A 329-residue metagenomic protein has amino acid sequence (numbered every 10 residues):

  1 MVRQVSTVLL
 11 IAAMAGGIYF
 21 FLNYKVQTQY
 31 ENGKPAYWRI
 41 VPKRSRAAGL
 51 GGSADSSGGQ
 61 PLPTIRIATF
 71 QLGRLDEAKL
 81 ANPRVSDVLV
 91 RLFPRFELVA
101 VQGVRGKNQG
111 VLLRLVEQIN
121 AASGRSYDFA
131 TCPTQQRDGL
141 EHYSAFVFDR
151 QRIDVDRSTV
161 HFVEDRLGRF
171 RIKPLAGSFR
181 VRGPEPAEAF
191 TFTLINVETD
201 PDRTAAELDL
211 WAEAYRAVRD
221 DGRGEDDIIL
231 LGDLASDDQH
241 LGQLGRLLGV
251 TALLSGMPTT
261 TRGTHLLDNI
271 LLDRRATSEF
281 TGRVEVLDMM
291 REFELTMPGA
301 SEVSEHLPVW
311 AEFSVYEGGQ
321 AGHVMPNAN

Functional and structural regions predicted by a protein language model:
V2-N329: Divalent cation-coordinating acidic motifs and surrounding scaffolds that mediate Ca2+/Mg2+/Mn2+/Zn2+-dependent binding
